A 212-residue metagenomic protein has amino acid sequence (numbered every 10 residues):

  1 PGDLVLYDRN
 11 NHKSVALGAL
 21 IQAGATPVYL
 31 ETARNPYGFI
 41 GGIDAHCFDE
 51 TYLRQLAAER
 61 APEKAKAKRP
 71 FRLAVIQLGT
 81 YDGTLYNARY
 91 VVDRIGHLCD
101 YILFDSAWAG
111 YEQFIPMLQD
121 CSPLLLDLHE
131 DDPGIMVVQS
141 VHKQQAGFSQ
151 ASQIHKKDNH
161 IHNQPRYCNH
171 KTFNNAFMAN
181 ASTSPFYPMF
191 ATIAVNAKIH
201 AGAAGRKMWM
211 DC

Functional and structural regions predicted by a protein language model:
P1-C212: Conserved PLP-enzyme active-site core in the AAT-like
